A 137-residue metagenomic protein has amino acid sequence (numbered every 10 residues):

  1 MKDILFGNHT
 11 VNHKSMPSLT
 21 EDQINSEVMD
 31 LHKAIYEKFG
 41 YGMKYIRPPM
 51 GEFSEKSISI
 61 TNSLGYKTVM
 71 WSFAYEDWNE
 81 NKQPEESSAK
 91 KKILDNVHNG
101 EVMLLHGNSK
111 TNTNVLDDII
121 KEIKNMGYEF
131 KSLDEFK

Functional and structural regions predicted by a protein language model:
M1-S87, K91-L104: Metal-dependent polysaccharide deacetylase catalytic core of the NodB/CE4 family, i.e., the active-site-bearing domain
E101-K110, V115: Catalytic cysteine-centered active loop of the rhodanese-like fold, especially the PTP/DSP P-loop
T111-K137: C-terminal domain-boundary segment and adjacent tail
